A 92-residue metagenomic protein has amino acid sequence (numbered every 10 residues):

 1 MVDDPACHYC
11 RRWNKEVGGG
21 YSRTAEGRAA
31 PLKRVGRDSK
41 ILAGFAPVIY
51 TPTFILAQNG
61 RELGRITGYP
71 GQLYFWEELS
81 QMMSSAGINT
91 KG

Functional and structural regions predicted by a protein language model:
M1-V2, R23-I41: Thiol-based oxidoreductase modules, predominantly thioredoxin-like and allied folds used for disulfide exchange
D3-Y9, Y50: Short pre-active-site segment immediately N-terminal to redox-active cysteine/selenocysteine motifs in thiol-based
H8-R11, I55: Cys/His/Pro-rich metal-binding microdomains
C10-E26: Typically the conserved alpha-helix immediately C-terminal to a functionally engaged Cys/Sec in thioredoxin-like
N14-V17, V48-I49, Y69: Short, glycine/charged-enriched secondary-structure capping and boundary segments
L42-P47: Short amphipathic alpha-helix with an adjacent loop that forms part of the alpha/beta core around
Y50-I66: A short, hydrophobic beta-strand/beta-hairpin element that forms part of a small beta-sheet core
G71-G92: Thiol-/selenol-based redox modules, centered on thioredoxin-like and closely related oxidoreductase domains
